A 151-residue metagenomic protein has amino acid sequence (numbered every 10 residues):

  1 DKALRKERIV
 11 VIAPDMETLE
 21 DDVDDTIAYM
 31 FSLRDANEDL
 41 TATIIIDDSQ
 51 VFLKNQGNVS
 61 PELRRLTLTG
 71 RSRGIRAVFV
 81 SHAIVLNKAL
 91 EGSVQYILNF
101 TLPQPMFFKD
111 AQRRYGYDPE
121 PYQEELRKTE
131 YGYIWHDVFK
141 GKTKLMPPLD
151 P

Functional and structural regions predicted by a protein language model:
D1-D25: Conserved P-loop
L4-R5, N37, K128-T129: A generic structural signal for short, non-catalytic loop/turn and secondary-structure boundary residues
E7, T41, E130-Y133: Short, surface-exposed beta-edge/turn micro-motifs
A13, D118, M146-D150: Intrinsic-disorder/low-complexity coil detector
M16-P119: Conserved P-loop NTPase motor cores
D22, Y96, T101, R127-P151: Conserved P-loop NTPase motor module
Q123-E125: Amphipathic alpha-helical segments of the small helical/lid subdomains adjacent to P-loop NTPase cores
